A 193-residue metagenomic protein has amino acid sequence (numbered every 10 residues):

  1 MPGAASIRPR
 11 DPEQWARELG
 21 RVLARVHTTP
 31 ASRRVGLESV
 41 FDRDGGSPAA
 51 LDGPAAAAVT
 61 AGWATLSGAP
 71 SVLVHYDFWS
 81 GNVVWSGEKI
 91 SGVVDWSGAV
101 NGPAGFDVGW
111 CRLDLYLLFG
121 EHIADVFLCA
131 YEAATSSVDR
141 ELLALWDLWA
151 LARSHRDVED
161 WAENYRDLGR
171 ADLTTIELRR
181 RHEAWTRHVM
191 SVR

Functional and structural regions predicted by a protein language model:
M1-G36, G68: ATP-binding pocket architecture of kinase catalytic cores
M1-P9, T28-A31, A152-A171: A glycine-centered beta->alpha junction motif in the catalytic cores of kinase/phosphotransferase enzymes
I7-R10, E38-V72: ATP-dependent phospho-/nucleotidyl transfer catalytic cores
L23-R34, F119, T135, E159-A162 (+1 more regions): A general structural signal marking secondary-structure boundaries and capping sites
A61-F106: Active-site acidic catalytic loop and adjacent metal/ATP-binding pocket of ATP-dependent phosphoryl transfer enzymes
D107-S136, A150-R166: Active-site activation/catalytic loop segments of kinase-like enzymes and analogous catalytic loops in related
H122, R156-R193: ATP/Mg2+ or Mg2+-diphosphate-binding catalytic cores that bind nucleotide phosphates or diphosphates via glycine-rich
V138-L148: Active-site-adjacent helix/loop segment of glycosyltransferases that harbors family-specific signature motifs
